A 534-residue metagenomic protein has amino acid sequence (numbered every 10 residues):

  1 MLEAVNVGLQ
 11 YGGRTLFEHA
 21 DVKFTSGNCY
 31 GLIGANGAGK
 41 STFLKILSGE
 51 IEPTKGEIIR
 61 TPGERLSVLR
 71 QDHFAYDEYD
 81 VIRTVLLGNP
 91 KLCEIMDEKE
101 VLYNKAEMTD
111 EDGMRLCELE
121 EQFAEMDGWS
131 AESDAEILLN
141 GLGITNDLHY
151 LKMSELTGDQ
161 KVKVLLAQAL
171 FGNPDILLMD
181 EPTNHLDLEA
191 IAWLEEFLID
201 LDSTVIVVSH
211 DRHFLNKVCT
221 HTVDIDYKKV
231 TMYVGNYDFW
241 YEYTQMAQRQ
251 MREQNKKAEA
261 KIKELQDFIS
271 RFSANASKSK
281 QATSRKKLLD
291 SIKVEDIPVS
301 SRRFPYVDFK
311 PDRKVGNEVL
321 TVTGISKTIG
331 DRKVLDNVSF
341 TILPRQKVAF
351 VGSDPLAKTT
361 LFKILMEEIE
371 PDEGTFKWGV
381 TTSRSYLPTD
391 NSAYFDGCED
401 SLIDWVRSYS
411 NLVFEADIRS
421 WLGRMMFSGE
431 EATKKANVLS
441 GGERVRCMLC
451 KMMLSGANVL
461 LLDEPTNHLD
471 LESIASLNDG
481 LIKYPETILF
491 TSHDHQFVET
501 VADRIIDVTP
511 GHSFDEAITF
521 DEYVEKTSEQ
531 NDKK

Functional and structural regions predicted by a protein language model:
M1-N255, F309-K534: ABC ATP-binding cassette signature C-motif
L102, T109, M126, L265 (+5 more regions): Hydrophobic stripe of amphipathic alpha-helices that form coiled-coil interfaces
G113-L116, L186-D187, T283-V294: Extended non-transmembrane interhelical loops and adjacent amphipathic helices of multipass membrane proteins
S130, S277-Q281, S291-S301, K377 (+1 more regions): Proline-centered turn/helix-capping motifs that create local helix->coil transitions or kinks
S154, F272-N275: Conserved short loop/turn motifs at secondary-structure junctions
M251-R271, K278-K287, R303, E525-K534: ABC ATPase nucleotide-binding domains
P298-K314: Short, flexible cytosolic linker that couples an ABC transmembrane/permease module to its adjacent nucleotide-binding
